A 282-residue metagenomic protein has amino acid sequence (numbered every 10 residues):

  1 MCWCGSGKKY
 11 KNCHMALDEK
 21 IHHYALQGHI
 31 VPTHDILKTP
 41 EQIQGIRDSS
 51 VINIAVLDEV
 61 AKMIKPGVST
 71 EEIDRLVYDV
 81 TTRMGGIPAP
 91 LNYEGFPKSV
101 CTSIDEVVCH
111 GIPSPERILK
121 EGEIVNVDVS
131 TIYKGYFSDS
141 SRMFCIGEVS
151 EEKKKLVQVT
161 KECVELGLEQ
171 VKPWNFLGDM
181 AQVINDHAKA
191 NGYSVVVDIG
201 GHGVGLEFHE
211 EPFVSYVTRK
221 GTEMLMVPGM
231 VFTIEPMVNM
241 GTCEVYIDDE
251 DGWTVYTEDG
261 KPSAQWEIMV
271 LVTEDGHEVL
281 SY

Functional and structural regions predicted by a protein language model:
C2: Short cysteine-rich clusters marking metal-coordination/redox-active sites
S6-Y282: Active-site neighborhoods and metal-handling regions in enzymes and metal-associated proteins
